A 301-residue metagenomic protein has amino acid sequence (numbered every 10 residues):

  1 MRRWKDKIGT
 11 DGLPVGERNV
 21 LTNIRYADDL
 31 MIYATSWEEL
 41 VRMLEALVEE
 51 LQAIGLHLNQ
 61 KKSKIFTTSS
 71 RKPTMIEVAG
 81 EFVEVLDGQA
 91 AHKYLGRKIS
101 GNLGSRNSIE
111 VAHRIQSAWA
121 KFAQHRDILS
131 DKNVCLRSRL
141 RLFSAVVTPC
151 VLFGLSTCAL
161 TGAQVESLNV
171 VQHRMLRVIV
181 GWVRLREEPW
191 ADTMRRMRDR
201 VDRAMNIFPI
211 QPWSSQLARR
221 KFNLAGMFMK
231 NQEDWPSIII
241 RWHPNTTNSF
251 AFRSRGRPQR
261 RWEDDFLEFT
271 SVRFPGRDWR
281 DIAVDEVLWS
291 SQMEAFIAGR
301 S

Functional and structural regions predicted by a protein language model:
M1-S301: Short linear motifs embedded in intrinsically disordered, charge-biased segments
